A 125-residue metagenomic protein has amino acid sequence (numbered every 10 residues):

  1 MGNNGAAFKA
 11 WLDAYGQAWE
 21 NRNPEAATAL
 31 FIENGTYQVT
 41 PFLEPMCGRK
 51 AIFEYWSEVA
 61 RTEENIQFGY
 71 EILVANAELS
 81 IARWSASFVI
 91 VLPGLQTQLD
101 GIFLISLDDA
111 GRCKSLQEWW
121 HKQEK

Functional and structural regions predicted by a protein language model:
M1-E33: Short, low-complexity N-terminal intrinsically disordered segments enriched in polar/charged residues
G2-A7, F53-K125: A beta-strand edge to alpha-helix "cap/lid" segment located at domain peripheries
G16, P41, I72-V74: Structured beta->alpha junctions
N23, G35, E64-Q67: Secondary-structure boundary/capping signal
N34-G35, Q96: Short hydrophobic/aromatic segments of transmembrane alpha-helices and their interfaces
T36-C47, E58-A60, W119: A short gly/proline-enriched turn/hairpin at secondary-structure junctions
